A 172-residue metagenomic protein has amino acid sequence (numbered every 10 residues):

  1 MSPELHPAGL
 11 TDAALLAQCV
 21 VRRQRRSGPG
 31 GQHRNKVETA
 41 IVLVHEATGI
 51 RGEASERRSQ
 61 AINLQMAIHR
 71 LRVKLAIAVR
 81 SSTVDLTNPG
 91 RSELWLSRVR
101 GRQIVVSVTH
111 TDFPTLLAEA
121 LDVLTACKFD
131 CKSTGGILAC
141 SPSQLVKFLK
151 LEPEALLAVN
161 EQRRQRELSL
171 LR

Functional and structural regions predicted by a protein language model:
M1-A118, T125-C127, S143, E152-E154 (+1 more regions): Ribosome-associated translation termination/rescue signal centered on the conserved GGQ peptidyl-tRNA hydrolysis loop
D130-C131: Helix-turn-helix DNA-binding elements, focusing on the entry/boundary residues of the two helices that contact DNA
T134-G135: The alpha-helix within a helix-turn-helix
L138-F148: Short, basic interhelical loop/turn and adjoining N-cap of the next helix at nucleic-acid- or acidic-partner-contacting
L149, N160: DNA major-groove recognition helix of helix-turn-helix
